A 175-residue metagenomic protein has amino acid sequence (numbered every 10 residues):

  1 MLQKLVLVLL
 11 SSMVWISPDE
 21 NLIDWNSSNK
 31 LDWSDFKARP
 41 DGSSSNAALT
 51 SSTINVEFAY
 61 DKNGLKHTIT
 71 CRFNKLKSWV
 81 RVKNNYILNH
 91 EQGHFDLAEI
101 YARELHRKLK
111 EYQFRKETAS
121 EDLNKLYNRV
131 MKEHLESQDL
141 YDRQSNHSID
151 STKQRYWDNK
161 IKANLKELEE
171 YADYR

Functional and structural regions predicted by a protein language model:
M1-L22: Bacterial Sec-dependent N-terminal signal peptides
V6, L76, D139: Residue-level marker of positions within ordered structural domains that often coincide with functionally constrained
L9-S11, N85-L88: A general, composition-driven signal for non-globular sequence regions
S17-G64, I69, F73, R115-R175: Metalloprotease/metallohydrolase-associated module, dominated by Zn2+-dependent proteases
N74-L76, E91-Q92: Short, positively charged
V80-R81: C-terminal soluble interaction/assembly domains
Y86-A98: Active-site recognition of the HExxH zinc-binding catalytic motif
L97-H106, K110, F114, L135 (+1 more regions): Sec-exported extracytoplasmic/periplasmic mature domains
